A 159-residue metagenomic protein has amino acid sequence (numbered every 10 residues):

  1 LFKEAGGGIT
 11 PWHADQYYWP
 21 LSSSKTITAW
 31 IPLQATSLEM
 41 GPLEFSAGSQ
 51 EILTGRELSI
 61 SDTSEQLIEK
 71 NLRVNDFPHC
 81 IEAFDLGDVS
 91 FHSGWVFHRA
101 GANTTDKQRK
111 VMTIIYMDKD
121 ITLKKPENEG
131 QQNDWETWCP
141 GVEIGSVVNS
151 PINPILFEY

Functional and structural regions predicted by a protein language model:
L1, G48-E51, Q132: Short, solvent-exposed aromatic-acidic interface loops
L1-L43: Conserved double-stranded beta-helix
T10, I27, L43, E82 (+2 more regions): A broad, low-specificity signal marking well-ordered, structured residues that form hydrophobic/aromatic
W12-T26, T63-N71, M117, K125-Q131 (+1 more regions): Short, Lys/Arg-enriched charge-dense amphipathic segments
D15-T26, F77-P78, F84, K107-Q108: A short beta-loop-beta micro-motif enriched in histidine and acidic residues
D15-Y17, S49, W95, I115: Anionic group-transfer/hydrolysis microenvironments
T36-G101, I121, G145: Double-stranded beta-helix
L58, V89-F91, W95-Y159: Non-heme Fe(II)/2-oxoglutarate
